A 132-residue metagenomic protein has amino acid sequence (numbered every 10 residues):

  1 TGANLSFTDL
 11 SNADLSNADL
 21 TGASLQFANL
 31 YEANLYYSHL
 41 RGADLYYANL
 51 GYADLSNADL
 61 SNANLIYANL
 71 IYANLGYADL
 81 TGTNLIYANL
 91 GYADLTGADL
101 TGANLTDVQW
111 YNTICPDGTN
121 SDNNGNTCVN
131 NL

Functional and structural regions predicted by a protein language model:
T1-L132: Tandem repeat scaffolds
